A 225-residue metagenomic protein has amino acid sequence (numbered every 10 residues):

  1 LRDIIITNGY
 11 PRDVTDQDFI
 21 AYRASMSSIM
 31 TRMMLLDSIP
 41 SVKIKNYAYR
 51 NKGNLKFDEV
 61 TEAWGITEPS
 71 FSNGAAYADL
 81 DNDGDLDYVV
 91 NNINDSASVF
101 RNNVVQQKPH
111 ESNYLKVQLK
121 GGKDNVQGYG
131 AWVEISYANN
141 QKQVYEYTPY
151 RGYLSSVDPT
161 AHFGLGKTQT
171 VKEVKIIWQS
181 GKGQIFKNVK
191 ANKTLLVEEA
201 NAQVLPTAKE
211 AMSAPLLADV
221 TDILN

Functional and structural regions predicted by a protein language model:
R2-D3: Active-site regions of oxyanion-processing enzymes, predominantly non-cytosolic
I6-T7, V90: Residue position within the beta-strands of beta-propeller blades
T7-N8, I177: Conserved residues at the C-terminal ends of beta-strands
Y10-P40: Short, conserved, GDST-rich strand-edge loop motifs in beta-rich repeat architectures
S41-K52, K56-S72, A76, D81-N225: Gly/Ser/Thr/Pro-enriched helix-cap/hinge segments flanking short amphipathic alpha-helices
